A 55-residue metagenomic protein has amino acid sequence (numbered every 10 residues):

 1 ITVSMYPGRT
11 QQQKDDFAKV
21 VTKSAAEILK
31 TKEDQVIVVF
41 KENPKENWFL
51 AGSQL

Functional and structural regions predicted by a protein language model:
I1-L55: A domain-level signal for the structural core that forms small-molecule/cofactor-binding pockets and catalytic centers
